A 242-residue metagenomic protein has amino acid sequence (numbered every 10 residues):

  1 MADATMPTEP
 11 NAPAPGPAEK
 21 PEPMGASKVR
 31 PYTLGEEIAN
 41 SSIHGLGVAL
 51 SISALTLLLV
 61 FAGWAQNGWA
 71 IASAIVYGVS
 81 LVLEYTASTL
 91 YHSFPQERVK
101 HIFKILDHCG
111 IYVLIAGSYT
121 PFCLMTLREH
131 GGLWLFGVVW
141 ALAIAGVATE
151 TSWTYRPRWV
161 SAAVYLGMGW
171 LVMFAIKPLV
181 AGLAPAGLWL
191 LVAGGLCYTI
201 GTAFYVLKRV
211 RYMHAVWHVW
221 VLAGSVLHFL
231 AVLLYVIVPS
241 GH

Functional and structural regions predicted by a protein language model:
A2-H242: Multi-pass alpha-helical transmembrane bundles in non-GPCR membrane proteins that perform intramembrane catalysis
